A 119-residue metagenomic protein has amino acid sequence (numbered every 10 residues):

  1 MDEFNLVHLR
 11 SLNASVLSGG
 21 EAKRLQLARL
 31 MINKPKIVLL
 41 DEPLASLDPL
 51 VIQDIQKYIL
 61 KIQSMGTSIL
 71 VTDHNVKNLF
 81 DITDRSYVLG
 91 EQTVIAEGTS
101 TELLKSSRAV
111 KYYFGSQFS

Functional and structural regions predicted by a protein language model:
M1-L9: Conserved ABC ATPase "signature" region
N13-L17, E21: Conserved ABC ATPase signature
K34: Conserved catalytic motifs of ABC-family nucleotide-binding domains
V38-E42: Catalytic Walker B motif of ABC-type/P-loop ATPase nucleotide-binding domains
Q53-M65: Helical segment within the ABC ATPase nucleotide-binding domain
L79-D81: A short, surface-exposed alpha-helical micro-motif characterized by mixed small hydrophobic and charged/polar residues
